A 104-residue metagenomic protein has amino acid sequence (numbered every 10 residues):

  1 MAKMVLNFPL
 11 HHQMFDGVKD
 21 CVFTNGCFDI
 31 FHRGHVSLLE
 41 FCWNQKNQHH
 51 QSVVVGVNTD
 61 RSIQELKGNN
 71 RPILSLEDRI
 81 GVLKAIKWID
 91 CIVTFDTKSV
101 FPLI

Functional and structural regions predicted by a protein language model:
M1-I104: Nucleotidyltransferase catalytic core that binds NTPs
